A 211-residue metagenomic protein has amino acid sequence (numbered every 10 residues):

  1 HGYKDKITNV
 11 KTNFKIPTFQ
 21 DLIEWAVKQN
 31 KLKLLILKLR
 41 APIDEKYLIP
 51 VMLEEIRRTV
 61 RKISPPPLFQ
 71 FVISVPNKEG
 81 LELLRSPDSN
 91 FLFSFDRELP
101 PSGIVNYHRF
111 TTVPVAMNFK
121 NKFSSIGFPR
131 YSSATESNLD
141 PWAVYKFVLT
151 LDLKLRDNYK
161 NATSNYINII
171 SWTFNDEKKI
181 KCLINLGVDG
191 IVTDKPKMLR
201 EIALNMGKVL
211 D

Functional and structural regions predicted by a protein language model:
H1-L92, W142-V144: Metal-dependent phosphodiesterase/phospholipase catalytic core, i.e., the His/Asp/Glu-rich active-site region
S94-D211: C-terminal active-site rim and adjoining tail of enzyme catalytic domains
